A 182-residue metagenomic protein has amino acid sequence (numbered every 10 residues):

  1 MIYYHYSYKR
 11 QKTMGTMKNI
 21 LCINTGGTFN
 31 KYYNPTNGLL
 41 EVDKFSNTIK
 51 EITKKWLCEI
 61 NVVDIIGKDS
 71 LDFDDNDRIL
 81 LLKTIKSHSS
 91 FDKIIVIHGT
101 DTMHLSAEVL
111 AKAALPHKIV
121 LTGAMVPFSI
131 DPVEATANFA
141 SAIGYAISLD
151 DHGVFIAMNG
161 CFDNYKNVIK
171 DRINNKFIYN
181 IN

Functional and structural regions predicted by a protein language model:
M1-Y3, E51: Alpha-helical structural elements
Y3-T16: Short, Lys/Arg-enriched N-terminal segments with co-localized hydrophobic residues within the first ~10-30 amino acids
G15-N182: Active-site histidine-anchored catalytic micro-motif
